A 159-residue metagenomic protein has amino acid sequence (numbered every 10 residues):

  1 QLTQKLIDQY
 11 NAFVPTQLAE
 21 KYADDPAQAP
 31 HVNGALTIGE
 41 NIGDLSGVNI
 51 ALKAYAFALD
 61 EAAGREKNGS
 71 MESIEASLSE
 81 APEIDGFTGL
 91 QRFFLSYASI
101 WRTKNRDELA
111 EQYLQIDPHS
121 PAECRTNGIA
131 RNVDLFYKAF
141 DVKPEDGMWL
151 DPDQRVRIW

Functional and structural regions predicted by a protein language model:
Q1-W159: Zinc-dependent metallohydrolase catalytic domains
